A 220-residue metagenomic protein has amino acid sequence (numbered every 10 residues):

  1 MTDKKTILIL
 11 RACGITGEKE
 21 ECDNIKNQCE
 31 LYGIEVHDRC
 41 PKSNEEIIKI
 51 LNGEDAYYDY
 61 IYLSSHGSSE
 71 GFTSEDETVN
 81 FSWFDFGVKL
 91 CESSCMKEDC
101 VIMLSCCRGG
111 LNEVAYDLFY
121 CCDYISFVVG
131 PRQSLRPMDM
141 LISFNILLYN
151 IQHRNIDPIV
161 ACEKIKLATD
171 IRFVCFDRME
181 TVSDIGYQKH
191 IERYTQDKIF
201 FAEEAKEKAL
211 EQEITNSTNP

Functional and structural regions predicted by a protein language model:
M1-Y60, E98, S105: A domain-level signal for caspase-like cysteine endopeptidase catalytic cores and their zymogen-processing architecture
C13-G17, N44-E46, G67-G71, R108-N112 (+1 more regions): Short acidic, S/G/P-rich loop/turn micro-motifs used as interaction or catalytic elements
G33-E35, D99, Y124-I125, D170: A generic structural signal for alpha->beta connector loops
D38, Y62-L63, M103, F127-G130 (+1 more regions): A structural signal for short, well-ordered beta-strand segments and their strand-loop junctions that often border
Y57-K89: A glycine-rich, hydrophobic loop/mini-helix early in the fold
E77-L141: Catalytic cores of nucleophile-dependent amide-cleaving enzymes
N80-L90, N155-P220: Caspase-like cysteine protease fold
M140-Q152: Short, small-residue alpha-helix embedded
